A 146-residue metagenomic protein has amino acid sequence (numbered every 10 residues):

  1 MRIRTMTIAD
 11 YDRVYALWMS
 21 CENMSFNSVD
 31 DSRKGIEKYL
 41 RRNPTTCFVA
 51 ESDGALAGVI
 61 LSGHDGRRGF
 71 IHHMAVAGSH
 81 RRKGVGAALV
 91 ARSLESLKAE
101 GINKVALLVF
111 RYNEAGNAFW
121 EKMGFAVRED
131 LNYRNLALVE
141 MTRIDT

Functional and structural regions predicted by a protein language model:
M1-V14: A short beta-loop-alpha structural element at the N-terminal edge of CoA-dependent acyl/N-acetyltransferase catalytic
E37-V49, F70: A short helix-loop-beta-strand connector motif used in the catalytic cores of GNAT acetyltransferases and, in some
V49, A55-G63, F70-A75: Conserved beta-strand in the GNAT
G63-H72, R81, R128-L131: A conserved beta-turn-beta hairpin within the catalytic core of GNAT-like acetyltransferases that forms part
V76, R82-E95, K122: Conserved acetyl-CoA-binding loop-helix of GNAT-fold acetyltransferases
L97-V109: Conserved GNAT acetyl-CoA-binding A-motif
L107-G116, N135: Conserved beta-strand-loop-alpha-helix junction that forms the acyl-donor binding cleft
K122-M123, N132-T146: Terminal substrate-recognition subdomain of acyl/acetyltransferases
